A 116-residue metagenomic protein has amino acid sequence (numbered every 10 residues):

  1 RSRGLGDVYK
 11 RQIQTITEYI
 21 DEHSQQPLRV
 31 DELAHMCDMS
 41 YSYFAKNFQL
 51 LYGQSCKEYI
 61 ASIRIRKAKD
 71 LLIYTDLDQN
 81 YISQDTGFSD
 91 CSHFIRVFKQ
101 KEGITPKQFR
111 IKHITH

Functional and structural regions predicted by a protein language model:
R1-Y9: Single conserved hydrophobic/aromatic residue that forms the stacking wall/gate of nucleotide- or nucleobase-binding
Q14-E18, E22, Q26-D31, L50-I95 (+1 more regions): Terminal helix-turn-helix DNA-binding modules in bacterial transcription factors
E32-S40: Long, charge-rich low-complexity segments
Y41-S42, K46, D90-S92: The DNA-contacting recognition helix of HTH DNA-binding domains and analogous helical DNA-recognition elements
T105: Nucleic acid-binding interface residues in structured DNA/RNA-binding domains, emphasizing the DNA-engaging scaffolds
